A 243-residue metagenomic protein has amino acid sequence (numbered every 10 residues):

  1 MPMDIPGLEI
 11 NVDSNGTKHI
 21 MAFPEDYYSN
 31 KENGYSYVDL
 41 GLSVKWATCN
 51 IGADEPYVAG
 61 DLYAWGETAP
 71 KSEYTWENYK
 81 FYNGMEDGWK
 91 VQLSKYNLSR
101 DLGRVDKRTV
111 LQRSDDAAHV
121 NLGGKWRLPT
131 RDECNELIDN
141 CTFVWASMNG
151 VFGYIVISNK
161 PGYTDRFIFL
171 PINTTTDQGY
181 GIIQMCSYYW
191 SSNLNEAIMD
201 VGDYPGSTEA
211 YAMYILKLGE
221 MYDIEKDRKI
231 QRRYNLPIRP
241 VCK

Functional and structural regions predicted by a protein language model:
P6-K243: Conserved positions within compact, well-structured domain cores
